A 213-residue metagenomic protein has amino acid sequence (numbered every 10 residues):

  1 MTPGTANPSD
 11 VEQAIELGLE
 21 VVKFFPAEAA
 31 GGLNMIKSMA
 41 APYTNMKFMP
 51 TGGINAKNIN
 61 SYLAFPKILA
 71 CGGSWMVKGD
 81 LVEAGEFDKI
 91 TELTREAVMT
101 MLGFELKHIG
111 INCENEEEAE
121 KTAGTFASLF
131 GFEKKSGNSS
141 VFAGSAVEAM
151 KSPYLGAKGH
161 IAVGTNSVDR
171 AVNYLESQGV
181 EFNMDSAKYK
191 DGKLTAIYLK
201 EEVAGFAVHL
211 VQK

Functional and structural regions predicted by a protein language model:
M1-P3, M35-P50, T91-M101: Alpha-helix-loop-beta-strand connector modules within alpha/beta enzyme cores
P3-P8, A27-A30, P50-A56: Glycine-rich beta-to-alpha transition loops that act as phosphate-gripper elements at the mouths of alpha/beta enzyme
S9-L17, N34, A40, I54-A70: Catalytic cores of alpha/beta
D10-V11, K23-G32, K67-I90: Glycine-rich phosphate-binding active-site loops on the catalytic face of alpha/beta enzymes
V22, Y62, A97: Conserved, mostly hydrophobic/aromatic
V98-A123, G156-V163: N-terminal beta-strand motif that seeds the catalytic metal site of vicinal oxygen chelate
G110-E148, R170-S177, K188-T195: Core segments of cupin and vicinal oxygen chelate
A146-K151, E176-K213: Vicinal oxygen chelate
